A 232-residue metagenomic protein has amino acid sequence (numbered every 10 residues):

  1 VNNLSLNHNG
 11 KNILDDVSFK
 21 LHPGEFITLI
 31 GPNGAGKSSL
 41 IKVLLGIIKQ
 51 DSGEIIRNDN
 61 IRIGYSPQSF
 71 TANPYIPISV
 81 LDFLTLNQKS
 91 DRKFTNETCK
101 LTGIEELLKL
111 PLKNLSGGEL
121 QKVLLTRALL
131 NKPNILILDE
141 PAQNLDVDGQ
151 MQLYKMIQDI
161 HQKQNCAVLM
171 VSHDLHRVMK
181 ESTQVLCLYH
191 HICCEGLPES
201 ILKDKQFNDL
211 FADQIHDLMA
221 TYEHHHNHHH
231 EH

Functional and structural regions predicted by a protein language model:
L45: Helix-to-loop junction immediately C-terminal to a conserved catalytic motif
R92-L110: Conserved ABC ATPase "signature" region
P111-L115, E119: Conserved ABC ATPase signature
L136-E140: Catalytic Walker B motif of ABC-type/P-loop ATPase nucleotide-binding domains
S172-H173: H-loop/switch region of ABC-family ATPase nucleotide-binding domains
V185-L197: H-loop (His-switch) and adjacent beta-strand-loop-beta switch element of ABC-type ATPase nucleotide-binding domains
K203, L210-H232: ABC ATPase nucleotide-binding domains
